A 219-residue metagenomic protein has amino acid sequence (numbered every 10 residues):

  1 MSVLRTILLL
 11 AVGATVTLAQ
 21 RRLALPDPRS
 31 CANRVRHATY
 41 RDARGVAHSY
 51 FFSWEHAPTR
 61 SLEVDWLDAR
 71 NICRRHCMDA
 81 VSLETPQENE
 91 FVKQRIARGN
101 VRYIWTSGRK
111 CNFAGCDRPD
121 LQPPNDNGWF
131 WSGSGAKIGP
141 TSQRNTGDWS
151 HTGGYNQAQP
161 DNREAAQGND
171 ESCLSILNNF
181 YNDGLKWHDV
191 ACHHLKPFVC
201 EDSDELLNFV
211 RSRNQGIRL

Functional and structural regions predicted by a protein language model:
V3-A19: Cleavable N-terminal signal peptides of Sec/SRP-targeted secreted and luminal proteins
V16-M78: Extracellular disulfide-stabilized recognition modules
P28-S30, N71, R109, A114 (+3 more regions): Extracellular secreted precursors and ectodomains with disulfide-bonded cysteine-rich loops/domains
E63-A114: Conserved hydrophobic ligand-interaction patch in extracellular adhesion modules
P86-Q87, R109-F113, N178-N182, S203-L207: Acidic glycine-/aspartate-rich tracts in secreted/extracellular proteins
W105-N169: Surface-exposed ligand-recognition segments of extracellular binding domains, strongest in the long/variable loop
D161-P197: Carbohydrate-recognition loop of C-type lectin domains
V190-Q215, L219: Short, structured beta-strand segments at or near domain termini in extracellular proteins/domains
